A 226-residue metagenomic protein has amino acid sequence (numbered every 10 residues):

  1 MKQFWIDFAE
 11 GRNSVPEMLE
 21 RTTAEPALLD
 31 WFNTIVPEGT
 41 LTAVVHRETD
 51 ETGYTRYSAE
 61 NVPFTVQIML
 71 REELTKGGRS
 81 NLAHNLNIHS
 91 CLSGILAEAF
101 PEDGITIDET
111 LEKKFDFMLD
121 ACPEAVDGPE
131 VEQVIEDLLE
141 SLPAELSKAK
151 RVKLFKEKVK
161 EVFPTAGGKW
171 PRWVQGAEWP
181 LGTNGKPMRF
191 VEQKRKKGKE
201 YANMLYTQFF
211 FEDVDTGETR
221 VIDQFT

Functional and structural regions predicted by a protein language model:
Q3-T226: Long compositionally biased, domain-poor regions of proteins
